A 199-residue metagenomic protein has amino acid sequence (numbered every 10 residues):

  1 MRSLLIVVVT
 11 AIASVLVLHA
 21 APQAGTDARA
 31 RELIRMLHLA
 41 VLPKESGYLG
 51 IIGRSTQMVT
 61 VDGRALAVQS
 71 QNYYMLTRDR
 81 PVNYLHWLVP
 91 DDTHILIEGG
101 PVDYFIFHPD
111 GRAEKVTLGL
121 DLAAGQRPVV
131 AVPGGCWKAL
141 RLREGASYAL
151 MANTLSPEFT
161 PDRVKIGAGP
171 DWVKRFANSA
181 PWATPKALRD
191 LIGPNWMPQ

Functional and structural regions predicted by a protein language model:
M1-L4: Positively charged n-region of N-terminal signal peptides that target proteins for export
V7-V15: Bacterial N-terminal signal peptides
Q23-V130, A139-L140, A146-S147, P157-T160 (+1 more regions): Non-catalytic, conserved peripheral segments adjacent to functional cores
P133-G135: Extracellular beta-helix/beta-solenoid repeat scaffolds
T154: Histidine-centered acyl-transfer/condensation active-site motif and its immediate structural neighborhood
